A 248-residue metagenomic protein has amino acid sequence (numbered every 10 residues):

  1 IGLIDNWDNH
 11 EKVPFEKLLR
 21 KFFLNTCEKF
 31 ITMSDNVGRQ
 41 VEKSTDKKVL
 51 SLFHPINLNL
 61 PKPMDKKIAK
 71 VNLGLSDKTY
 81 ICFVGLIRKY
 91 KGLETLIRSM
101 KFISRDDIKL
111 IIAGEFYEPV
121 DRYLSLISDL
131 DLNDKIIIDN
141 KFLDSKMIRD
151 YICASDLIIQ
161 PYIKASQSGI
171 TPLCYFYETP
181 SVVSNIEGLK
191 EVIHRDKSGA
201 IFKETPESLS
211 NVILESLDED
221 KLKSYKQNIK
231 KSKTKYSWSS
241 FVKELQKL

Functional and structural regions predicted by a protein language model:
V13, E42-K43, P55-N72, K89: Acidic anion/phosphate-binding donor-loop and adjacent secondary structure in glycosyltransferase catalytic cores
V37, L52-K62, Y117: Short beta-strand->alpha-helix junction loop in the catalytic core of nucleotide-activated group-transfer enzymes
I56, V84, K109-L124, N140-K141: Glycosyltransferase donor-sugar binding loop
V71, K221-K235: A short, well-ordered alpha-helix in the C-terminal region of glycosyltransferases
L75-K91, I97-M100, I111: Conserved donor-binding/catalytic core segment of Leloir-type glycosyltransferases
Y123-K146: Nucleotide-activated donor-binding/catalytic signature segment of Leloir-type glycosyltransferases, i.e., the conserved
D150-S166, F176-T179: Acidic donor-binding loop of glycosyltransferase active sites
R195-E207, I213-D220: Conserved acidic donor-binding segment of nucleotide-sugar-dependent glycosyltransferases
